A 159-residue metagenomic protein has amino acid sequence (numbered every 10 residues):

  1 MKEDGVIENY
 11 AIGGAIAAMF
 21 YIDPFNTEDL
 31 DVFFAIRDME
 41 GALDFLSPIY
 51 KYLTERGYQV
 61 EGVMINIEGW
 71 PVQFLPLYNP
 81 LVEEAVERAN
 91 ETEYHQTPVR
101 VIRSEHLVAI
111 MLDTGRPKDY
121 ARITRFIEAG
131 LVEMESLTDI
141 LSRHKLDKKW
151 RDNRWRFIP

Functional and structural regions predicted by a protein language model:
M1-P159: Compositionally biased terminal segments of proteins
